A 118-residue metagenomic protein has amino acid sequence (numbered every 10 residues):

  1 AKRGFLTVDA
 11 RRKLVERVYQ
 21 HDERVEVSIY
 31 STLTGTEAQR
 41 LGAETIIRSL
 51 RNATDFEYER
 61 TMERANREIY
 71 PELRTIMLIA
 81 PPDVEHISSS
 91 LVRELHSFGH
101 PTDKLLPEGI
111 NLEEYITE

Functional and structural regions predicted by a protein language model:
A1-E118: Nucleotidyltransferase catalytic core that binds NTPs
